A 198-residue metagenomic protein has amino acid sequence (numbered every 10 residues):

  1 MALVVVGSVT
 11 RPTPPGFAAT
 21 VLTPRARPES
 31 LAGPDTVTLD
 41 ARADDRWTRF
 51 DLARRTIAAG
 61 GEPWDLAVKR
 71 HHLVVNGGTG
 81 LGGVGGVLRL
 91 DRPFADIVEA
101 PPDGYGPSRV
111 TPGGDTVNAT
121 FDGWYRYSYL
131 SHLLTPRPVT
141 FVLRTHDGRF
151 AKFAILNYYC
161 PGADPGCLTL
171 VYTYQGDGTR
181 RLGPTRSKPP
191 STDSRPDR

Functional and structural regions predicted by a protein language model:
M1-R198: Surface-exposed, beta-sheet-biased, low-hydrophobicity segments with strongly acidic/polar composition
